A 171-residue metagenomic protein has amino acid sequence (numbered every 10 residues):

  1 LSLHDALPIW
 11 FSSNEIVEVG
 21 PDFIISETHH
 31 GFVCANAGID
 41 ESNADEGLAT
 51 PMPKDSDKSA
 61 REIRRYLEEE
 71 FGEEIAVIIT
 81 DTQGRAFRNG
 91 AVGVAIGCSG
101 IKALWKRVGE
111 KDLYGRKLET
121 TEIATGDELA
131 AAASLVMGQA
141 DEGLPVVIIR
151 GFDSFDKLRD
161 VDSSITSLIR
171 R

Functional and structural regions predicted by a protein language model:
S2-L7: Short, small-residue-biased leader/transition segments that mark boundaries at the very start of proteins
I9-S13: Glycine/small-residue-rich loop that forms an oxyanion/phosphate-binding "nest" at active or ligand-binding sites
G20-E74, T80-D81: Internal, conserved structured core segments that host functional sites
D40, T82-R85, D153-S154: Short, catalytically relevant binding-site loops at active-site mouths
R61-R64, G126-S134: Predominant activation on well-ordered alpha-helical scaffold segments within soluble catalytic domains
E62-A124: A contiguous pocket-lining binding segment that forms or flanks enzyme active sites
F71-I78, V136-I149: Flexible, glycine/charged-enriched surface loops at secondary-structure junctions
D141, D153-R171: C-terminal accessory nucleic-acid interaction domains of nucleic acid-metabolism proteins
